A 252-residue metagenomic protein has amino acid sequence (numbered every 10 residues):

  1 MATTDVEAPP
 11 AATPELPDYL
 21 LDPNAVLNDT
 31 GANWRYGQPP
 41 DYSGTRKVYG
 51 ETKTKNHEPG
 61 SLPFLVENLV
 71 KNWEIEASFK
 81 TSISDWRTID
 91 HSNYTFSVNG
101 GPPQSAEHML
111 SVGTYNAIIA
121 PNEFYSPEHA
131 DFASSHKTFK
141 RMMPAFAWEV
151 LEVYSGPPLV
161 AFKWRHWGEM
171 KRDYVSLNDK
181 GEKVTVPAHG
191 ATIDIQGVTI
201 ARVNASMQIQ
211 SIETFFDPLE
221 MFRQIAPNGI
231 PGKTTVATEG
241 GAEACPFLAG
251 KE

Functional and structural regions predicted by a protein language model:
M1-E252: C-terminal and inter-domain tail/linker signature
